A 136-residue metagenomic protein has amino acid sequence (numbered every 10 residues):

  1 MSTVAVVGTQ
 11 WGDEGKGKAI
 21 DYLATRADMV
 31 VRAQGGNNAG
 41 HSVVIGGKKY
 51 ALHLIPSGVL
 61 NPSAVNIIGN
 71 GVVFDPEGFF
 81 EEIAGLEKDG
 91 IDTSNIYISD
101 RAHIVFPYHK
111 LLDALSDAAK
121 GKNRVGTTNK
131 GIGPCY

Functional and structural regions predicted by a protein language model:
M1-Y136: Non-transmembrane, aqueous-exposed alpha-helical and coiled segments at domain scale
